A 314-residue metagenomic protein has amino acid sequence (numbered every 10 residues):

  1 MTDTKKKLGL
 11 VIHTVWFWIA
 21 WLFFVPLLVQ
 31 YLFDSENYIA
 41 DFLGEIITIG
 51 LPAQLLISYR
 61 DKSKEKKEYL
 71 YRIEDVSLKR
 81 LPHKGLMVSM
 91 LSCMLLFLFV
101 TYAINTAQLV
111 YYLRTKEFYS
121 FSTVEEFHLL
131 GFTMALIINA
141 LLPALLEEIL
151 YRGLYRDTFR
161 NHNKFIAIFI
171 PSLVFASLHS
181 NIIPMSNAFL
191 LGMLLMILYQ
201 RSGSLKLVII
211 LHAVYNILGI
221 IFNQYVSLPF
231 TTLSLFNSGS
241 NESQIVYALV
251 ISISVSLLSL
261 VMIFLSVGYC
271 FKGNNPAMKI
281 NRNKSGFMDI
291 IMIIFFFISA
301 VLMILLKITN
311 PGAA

Functional and structural regions predicted by a protein language model:
T2-A20, K67-T101, A277-S299: Interfacial transmembrane-helix boundary/kink motif in multi-pass membrane proteins
V11-I12, W16, L43, L86-L91 (+5 more regions): Hydrophobic alpha-helical transmembrane segments
W21-E65, L249-L257: Alpha-helical transmembrane segments in multi-pass membrane proteins
F23-V29, P184-L249, V267-G268: Functionally important transmembrane alpha-helices
L32-F42, R72-L146, I304-A314: Juxtamembrane helix-loop-helix connectors linking adjacent transmembrane helices in multi-pass membrane enzymes
L91, L136-I137, L141, L145 (+6 more regions): Residue-level signature of the transmembrane alpha-helical core of multi-pass small-molecule transporters
F121-N181, M185: Function-critical hydrophobic alpha-helical transmembrane segments in multi-pass membrane proteins
V246-V261, D289-A313: Alpha-helical transmembrane segments of multi-pass integral membrane proteins
